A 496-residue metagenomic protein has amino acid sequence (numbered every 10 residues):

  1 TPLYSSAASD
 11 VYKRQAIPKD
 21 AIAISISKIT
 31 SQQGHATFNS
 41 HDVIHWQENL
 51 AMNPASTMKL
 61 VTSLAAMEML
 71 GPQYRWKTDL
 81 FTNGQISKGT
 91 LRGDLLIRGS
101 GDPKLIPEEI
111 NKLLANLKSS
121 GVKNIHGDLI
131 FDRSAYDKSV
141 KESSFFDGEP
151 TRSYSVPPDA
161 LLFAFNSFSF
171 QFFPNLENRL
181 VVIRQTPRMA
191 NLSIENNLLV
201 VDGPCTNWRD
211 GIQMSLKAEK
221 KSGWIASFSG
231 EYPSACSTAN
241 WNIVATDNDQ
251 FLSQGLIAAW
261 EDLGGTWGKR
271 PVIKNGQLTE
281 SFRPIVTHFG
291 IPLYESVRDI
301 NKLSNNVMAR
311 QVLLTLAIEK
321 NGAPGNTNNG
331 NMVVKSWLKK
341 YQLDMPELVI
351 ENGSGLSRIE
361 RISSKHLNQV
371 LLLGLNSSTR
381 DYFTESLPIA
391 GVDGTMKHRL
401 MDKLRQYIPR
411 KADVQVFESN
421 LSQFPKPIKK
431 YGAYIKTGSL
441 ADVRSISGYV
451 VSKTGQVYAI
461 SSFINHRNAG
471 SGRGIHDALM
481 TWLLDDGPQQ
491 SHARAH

Functional and structural regions predicted by a protein language model:
T1-A8, Y12: Single conserved hydrophobic/aromatic residue that forms the stacking wall/gate of nucleotide- or nucleobase-binding
R14-W46, V272: A short, well-structured edge-of-sheet supersecondary motif
I17, E68-M345, K453-T454, A478 (+1 more regions): Conserved serine DD-peptidase/penicillin-binding transpeptidase domain and beta-lactam-recognizing active-site
A23, D79-T82, I130, V349-I350 (+1 more regions): Beta-strand segments within the central parallel beta-sheet cores of soluble alpha/beta enzyme folds
I24-K28, T78-L80, S447: Short beta-strand scaffold segments in enzyme catalytic cores
V43-H45, I106, L303, L313-H496: Small-residue-rich helix-loop
H45-A65: Short active-site loop at a secondary-structure junction that contains or immediately precedes the catalytic residue(s)
K59-A66, L129, L161, L256 (+5 more regions): Residue-level preference for non-acidic, small/hydrophobic
